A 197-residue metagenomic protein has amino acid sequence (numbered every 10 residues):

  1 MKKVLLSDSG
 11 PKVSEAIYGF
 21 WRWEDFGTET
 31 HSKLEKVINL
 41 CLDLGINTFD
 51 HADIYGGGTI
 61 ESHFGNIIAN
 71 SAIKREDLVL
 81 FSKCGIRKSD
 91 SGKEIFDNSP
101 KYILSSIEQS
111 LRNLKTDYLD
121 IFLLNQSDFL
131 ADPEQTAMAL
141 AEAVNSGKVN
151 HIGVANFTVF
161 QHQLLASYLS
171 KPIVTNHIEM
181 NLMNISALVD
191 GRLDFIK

Functional and structural regions predicted by a protein language model:
M1-L78, N145: N-terminal binding-site loop/beta-alpha segment at the start of enzyme catalytic domains that lines or forms
S7-F26, F81-I95, Y118, L123: N-terminal small/glycine-rich loop or linker at the start of catalytic domains across soluble metabolic enzymes
V13-I17, N47-T48, D77-F81, Y118-L123 (+2 more regions): Structural preference for beta-strand elements that scaffold enzyme active sites
W21-W23, A52-I54, K83-R87, L124-S127 (+2 more regions): Active-site beta-loop-alpha junctions enriched in small/polar residues
T28-C41, N98-K115, Q135, T158-L164 (+1 more regions): Short, acidic/polar
D43-G45, R112-Y118, A143, G147-K148: A structural motif corresponding to the C-terminal end of an alpha-helix and its immediate exit/capping segment
L111-L130: Active-site groove signature of glycoside hydrolases
A131-K197: Beta/alpha (TIM)-barrel catalytic core signal, keyed to glycine-rich beta->alpha loops juxtaposed to Asp/Glu that bind
